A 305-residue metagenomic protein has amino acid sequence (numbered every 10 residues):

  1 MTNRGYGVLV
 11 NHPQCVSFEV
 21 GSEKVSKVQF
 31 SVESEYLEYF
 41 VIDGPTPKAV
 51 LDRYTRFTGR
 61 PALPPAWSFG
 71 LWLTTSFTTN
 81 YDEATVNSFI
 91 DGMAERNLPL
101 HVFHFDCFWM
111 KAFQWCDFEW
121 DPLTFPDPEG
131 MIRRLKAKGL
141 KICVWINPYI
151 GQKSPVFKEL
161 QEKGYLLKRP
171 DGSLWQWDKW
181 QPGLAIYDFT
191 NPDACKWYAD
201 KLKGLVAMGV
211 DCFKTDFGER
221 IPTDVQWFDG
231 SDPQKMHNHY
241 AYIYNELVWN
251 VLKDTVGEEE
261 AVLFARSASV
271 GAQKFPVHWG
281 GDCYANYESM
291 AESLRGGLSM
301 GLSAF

Functional and structural regions predicted by a protein language model:
T2-F305: Catalytic-domain carbohydrate-binding cleft regions of carbohydrate-active enzymes
